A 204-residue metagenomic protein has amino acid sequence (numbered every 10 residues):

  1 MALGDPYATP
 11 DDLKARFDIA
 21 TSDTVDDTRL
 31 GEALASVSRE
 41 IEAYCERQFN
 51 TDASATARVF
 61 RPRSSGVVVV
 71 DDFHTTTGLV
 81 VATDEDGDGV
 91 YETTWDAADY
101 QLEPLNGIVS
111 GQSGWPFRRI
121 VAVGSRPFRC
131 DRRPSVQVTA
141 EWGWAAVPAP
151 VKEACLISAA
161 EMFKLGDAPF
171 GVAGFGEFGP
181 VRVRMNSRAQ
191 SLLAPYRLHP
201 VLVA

Functional and structural regions predicted by a protein language model:
M1-A204: Divalent metal-cofactor coordination and adjacent catalytic microenvironments
